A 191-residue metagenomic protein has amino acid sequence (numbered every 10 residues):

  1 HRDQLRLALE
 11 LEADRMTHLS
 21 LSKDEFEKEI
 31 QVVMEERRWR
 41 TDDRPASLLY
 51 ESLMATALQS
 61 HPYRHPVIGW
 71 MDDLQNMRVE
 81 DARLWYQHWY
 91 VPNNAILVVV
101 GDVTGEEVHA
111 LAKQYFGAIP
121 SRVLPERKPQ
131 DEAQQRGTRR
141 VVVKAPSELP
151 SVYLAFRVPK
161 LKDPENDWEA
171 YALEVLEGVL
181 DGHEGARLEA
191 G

Functional and structural regions predicted by a protein language model:
H1-E29, P164, V179-E184: M16/insulysin-pitrilysin zinc metalloprotease superfamily fold
R2-R6, R40-N94, A118-D163, G178-G191: Non-catalytic beta-strand/loop surface segments
R15-H18, L111-I119: Conserved short hydrophobic interaction patches
S20-R38, T104, V123-G137: Acidic/histidine-enriched alpha-helical segments
D24-Q31, R44-S52, V103, A110: Non-catalytic accessory/assembly modules
I30, V79-Y115: Non-catalytic, conformational "gating/processing" segments within enzyme and secreted inhibitor domains
W168-Y171: Zinc-dependent metallopeptidase catalytic helix centered on the HExxH motif and its immediate flanking segment
